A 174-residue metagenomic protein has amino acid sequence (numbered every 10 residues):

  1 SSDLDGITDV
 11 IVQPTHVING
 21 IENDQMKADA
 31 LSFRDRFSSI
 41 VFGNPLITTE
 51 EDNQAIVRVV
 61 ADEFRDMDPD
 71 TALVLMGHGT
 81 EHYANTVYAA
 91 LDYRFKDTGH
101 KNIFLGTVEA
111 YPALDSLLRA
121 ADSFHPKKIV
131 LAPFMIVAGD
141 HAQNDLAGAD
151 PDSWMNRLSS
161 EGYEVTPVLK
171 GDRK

Functional and structural regions predicted by a protein language model:
S2-V130, I136-K174: Extended amphipathic ligand-handling, pore-lining, and cofactor/metal-binding catalytic surfaces
